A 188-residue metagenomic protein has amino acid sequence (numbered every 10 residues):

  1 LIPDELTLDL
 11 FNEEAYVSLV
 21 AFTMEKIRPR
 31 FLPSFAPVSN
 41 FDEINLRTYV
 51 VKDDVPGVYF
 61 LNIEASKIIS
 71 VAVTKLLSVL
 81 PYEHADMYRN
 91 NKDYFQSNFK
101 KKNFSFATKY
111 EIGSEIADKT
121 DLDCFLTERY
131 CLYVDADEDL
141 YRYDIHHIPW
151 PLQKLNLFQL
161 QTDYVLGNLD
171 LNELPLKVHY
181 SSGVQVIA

Functional and structural regions predicted by a protein language model:
I2-I44: Glycine/small-residue-rich interface belts in oligomeric ring/scaffold proteins and their assembly partners
N45-A188: Internal, well-folded beta-alpha domain core
